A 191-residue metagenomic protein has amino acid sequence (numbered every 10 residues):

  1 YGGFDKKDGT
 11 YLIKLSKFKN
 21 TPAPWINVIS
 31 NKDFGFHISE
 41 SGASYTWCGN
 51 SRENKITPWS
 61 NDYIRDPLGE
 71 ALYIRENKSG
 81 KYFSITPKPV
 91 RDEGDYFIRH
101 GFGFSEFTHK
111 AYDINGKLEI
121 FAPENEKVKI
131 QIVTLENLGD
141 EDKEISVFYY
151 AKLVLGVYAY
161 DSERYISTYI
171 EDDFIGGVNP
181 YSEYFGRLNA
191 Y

Functional and structural regions predicted by a protein language model:
Y1-Y191: Anionic coordination/interaction segments
